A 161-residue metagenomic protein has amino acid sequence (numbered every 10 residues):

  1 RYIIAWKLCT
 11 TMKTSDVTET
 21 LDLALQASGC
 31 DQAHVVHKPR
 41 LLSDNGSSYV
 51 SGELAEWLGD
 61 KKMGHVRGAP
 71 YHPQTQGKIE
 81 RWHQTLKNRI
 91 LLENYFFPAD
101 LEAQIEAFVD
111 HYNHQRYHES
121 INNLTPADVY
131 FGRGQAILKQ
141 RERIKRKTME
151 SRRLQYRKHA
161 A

Functional and structural regions predicted by a protein language model:
Y2-H111: RNase H-like DDE/DDD metal-dependent nuclease/strand-transfer catalytic core used by mobile genetic elements
G59-M63, Q84-A161: C-terminal domain-tail junction helix/linker
